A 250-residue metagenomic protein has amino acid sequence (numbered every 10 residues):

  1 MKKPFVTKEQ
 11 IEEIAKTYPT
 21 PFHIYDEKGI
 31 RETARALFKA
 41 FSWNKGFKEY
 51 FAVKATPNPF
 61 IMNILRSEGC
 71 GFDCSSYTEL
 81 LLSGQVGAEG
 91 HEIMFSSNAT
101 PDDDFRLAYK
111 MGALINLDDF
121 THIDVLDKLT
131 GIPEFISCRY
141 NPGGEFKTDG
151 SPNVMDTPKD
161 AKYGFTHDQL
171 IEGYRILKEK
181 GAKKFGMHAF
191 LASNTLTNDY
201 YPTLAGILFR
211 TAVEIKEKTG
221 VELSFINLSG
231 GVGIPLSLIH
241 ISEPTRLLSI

Functional and structural regions predicted by a protein language model:
M1-I115, F120-E134, E179, K183 (+2 more regions): A charged N-terminal "starter" segment
P21, K110-I115, V154-F165, T195-P202: Flexible, glycine/proline-enriched loop segments at strand-loop-helix junctions that form or flank small-ligand binding
I123-K183: Conserved anion-binding
Q169-R175, A205-I215: Short, well-ordered amphipathic alpha-helical segments that serve as non-catalytic structural scaffolds within diverse
A182-S193: Internal alpha/beta core interface subdomains
L191-A192, I226-G233: Glycine-rich beta-strand-to-loop/alpha-helix junction loops that act as flexible
T195-T211, S242: Short, electropositive alpha-helical surface patch
I239-I250: Single conserved hydrophobic/aromatic residue that forms the stacking wall/gate of nucleotide- or nucleobase-binding
